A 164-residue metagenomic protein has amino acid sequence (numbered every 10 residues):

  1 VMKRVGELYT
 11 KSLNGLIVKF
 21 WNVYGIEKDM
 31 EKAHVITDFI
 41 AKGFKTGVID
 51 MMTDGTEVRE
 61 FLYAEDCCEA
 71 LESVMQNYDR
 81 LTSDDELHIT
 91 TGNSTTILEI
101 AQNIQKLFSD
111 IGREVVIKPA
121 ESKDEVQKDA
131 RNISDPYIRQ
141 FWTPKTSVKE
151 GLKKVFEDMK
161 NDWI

Functional and structural regions predicted by a protein language model:
V1, V5, G25-K28, P119 (+1 more regions): Structured catalytic cores of enzymes that bind and process phosphorylated ligands/cofactors
V1-E7, A33-T37, E60-F61, S94: Short-chain dehydrogenase/reductase
V1-W21, G43-K45: Active-site Tyr-X1-5-Lys
G6, T10, F39, P136-R139: Structural element of the ATP-grasp superfamily
T10, I26-K32, C67, S73 (+1 more regions): Active-site-proximal flexible loops/turns
L16-V35: Flexible, glycine-rich beta-alpha linker
G43-I164: C-terminal substrate-binding subdomain of Rossmann-fold SDR/epimerase-dehydratase oxidoreductases
